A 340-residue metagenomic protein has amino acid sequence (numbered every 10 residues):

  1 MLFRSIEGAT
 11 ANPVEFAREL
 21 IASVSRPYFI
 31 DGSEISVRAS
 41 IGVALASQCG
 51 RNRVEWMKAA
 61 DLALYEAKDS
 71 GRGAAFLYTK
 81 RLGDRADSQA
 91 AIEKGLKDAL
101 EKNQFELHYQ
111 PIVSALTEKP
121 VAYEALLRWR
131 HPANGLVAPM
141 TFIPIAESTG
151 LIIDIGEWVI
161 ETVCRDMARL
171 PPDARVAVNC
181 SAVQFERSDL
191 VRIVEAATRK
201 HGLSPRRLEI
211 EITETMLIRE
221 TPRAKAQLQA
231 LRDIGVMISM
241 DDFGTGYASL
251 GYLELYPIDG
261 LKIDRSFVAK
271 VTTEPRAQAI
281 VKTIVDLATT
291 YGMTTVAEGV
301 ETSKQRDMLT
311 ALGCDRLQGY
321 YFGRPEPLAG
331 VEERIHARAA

Functional and structural regions predicted by a protein language model:
M1-L2: Short, small-residue-biased leader/transition segments that mark boundaries at the very start of proteins
A11, V24-A39, K68, G135 (+2 more regions): Catalytic core regions of nucleotide second-messenger enzymes
A11-R18, D61, Y65, I143-P144 (+3 more regions): Conserved long alpha-helical elements within nucleotide-processing catalytic cores of c-di-GMP signaling and class III
A17, M57, V191-V194, T221-A224 (+2 more regions): Heptad-repeat coiled-coil signal-transmission/dimerization helices
E19-F29, S33, S40-C49, E55-S70 (+10 more regions): Cyclic nucleotide signaling catalytic output domains
I21, S25, M167-A168, T198-R199 (+3 more regions): Surface-exposed amphipathic alpha-helices with a cationic face
A22, K80-D84, A91-L203, T213-M216 (+2 more regions): Bacterial c-di-GMP phosphodiesterase EAL domain
A115-K119, P132, S181-S188, R207-P222 (+1 more regions): EAL-family c-di-GMP phosphodiesterase catalytic domain
